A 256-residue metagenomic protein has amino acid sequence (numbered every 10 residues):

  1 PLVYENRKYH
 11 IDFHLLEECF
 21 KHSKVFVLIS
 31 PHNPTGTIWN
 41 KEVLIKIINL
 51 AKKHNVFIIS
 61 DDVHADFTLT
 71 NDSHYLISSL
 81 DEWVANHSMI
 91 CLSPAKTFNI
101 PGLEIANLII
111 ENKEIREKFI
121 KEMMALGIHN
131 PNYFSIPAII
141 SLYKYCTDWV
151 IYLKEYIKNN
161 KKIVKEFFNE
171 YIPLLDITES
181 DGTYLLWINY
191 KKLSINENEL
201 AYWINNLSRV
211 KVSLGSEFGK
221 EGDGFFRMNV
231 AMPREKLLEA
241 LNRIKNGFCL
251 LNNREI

Functional and structural regions predicted by a protein language model:
P1, I58-S60, V212-L214: Hydrophobic residues in well-ordered beta-strands that form the structural core
Y4-S73: Active-site phosphate-binding strand-loop segment of PLP-dependent enzymes
A51, D81, F168, I204-N205: A generic structural signal for well-ordered alpha-helical segments
S60, K154, K161, L241: Short amphipathic alpha-helical/adjacent loop interface patches that line ligand and macromolecule-binding sites
D81-E82, N86-K158, E166, C249: Conserved core segment of the aminotransferase class I/II
V84, S194-N196, W203-V212, F218-I256: PLP-dependent enzyme catalytic core of the Aspartate aminotransferase-like
I140, E155-K165, I177-Y190, G222: Conserved glycine-rich beta-strand-loop-beta hairpin in the small C-terminal domain of fold type I
